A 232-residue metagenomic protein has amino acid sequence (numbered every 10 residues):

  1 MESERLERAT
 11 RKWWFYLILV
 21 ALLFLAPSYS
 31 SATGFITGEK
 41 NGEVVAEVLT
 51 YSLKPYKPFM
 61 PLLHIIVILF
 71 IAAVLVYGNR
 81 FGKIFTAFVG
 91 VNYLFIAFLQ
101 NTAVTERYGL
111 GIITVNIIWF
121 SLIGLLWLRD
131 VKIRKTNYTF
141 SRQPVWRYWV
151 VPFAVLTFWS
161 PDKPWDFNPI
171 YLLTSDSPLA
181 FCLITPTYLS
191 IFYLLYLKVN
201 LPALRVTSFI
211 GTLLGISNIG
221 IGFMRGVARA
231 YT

Functional and structural regions predicted by a protein language model:
M1-A9, F70-R80, V131-P144, W165-Y171 (+1 more regions): Juxtamembrane membrane-water interface segments of multi-pass membrane proteins, especially cytoplasmic-side
M1-G109: N-terminal topogenic module of multi-pass integral membrane proteins
W14-S28, A87-L99, V115-I133, R142-D166 (+2 more regions): Alpha-helical transmembrane segments of multi-pass integral membrane proteins
A32, F98-Y108, W159-Y171, S217-R229: Juxtamembrane "helix-exit" motif on the non-cytosolic side of transmembrane helices
V44-F59, P169-T187: Short aromatic-rich membrane-water interface segments that cap or initiate transmembrane helices in multi-pass membrane
M60, F81-T86, G109-I112, P202-S208 (+1 more regions): Short, aromatic-rich membrane-interface segments at the entry and exit of alpha-helical transmembrane domains
E106-I118, F140-R142, I170-L179, A228-T232: Non-cytosolic membrane-interface motifs at loop->transmembrane helix junctions
L173-T232: C-terminal transmembrane helix-loop-helix hairpin of multi-pass membrane proteins
